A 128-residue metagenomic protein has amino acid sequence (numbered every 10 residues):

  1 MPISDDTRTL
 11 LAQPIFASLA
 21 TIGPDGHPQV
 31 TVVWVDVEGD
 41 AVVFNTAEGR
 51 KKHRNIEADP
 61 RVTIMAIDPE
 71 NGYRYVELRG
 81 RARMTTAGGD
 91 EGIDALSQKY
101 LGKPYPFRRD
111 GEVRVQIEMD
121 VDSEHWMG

Functional and structural regions predicted by a protein language model:
M1-A17: Short, basic/aromatic recognition patches
P2, P69-G128: Charged, gly/pro-rich active-site loop segments
T7, I15, D40, R74 (+1 more regions): A generic secondary-structure signal marking the coil-to-beta-strand transition
P14-A47, V62-A66, Y75-E77: Short beta-strand segments
P28, N45, H53, M127-G128: Short acidic/glycine-rich loop or secondary-structure boundary segments that cap or lie
R50-K52, N71: Short, surface-exposed beta-strand-loop junctions and turns on beta-sheet-rich folds
